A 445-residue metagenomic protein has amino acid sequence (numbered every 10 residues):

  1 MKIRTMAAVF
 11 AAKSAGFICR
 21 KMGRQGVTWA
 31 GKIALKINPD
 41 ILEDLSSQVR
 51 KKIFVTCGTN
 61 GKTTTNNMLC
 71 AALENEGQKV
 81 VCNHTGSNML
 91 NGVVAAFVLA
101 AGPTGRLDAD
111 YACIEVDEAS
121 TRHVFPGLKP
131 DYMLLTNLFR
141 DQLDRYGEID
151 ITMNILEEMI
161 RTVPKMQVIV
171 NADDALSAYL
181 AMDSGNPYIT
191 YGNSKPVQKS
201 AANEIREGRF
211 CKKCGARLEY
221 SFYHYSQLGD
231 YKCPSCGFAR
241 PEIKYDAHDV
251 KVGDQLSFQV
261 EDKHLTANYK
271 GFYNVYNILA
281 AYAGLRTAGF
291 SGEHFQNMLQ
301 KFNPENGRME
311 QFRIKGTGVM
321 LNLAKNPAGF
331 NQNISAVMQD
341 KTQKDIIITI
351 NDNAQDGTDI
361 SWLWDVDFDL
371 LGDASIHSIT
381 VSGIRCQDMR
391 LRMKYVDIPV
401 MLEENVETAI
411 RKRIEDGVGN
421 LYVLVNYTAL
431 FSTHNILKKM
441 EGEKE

Functional and structural regions predicted by a protein language model:
I3-G192, S200-A202, R206-F210: Phosphate-binding loop of NTP-binding sites
E115, T136, I169, N277 (+3 more regions): Residue-level signal for inorganic ion chemistry
G127-N137, L228-E242, Y269-Q300: A conserved, hydrophobic alpha-helical segment in the catalytic core of large ATP/adenylate-utilizing enzymes
S194-S257, N268: Cys/His-rich short segments
N203-R209, Y269-A280, N306-G307: Short glycine/threonine-rich catalytic loop with a Thr-x-Gly-x-Asp
F238, V250-G253, G284-M320, A324: Gly/charged, well-structured mid-domain segments that form the phosphate/adenylate-handling core of ATP-dependent
L323-L402, E441-E445: Active-site beta-alpha connecting loops in nucleotide-dependent enzymes
V423-E445: Glycine/aspartate-rich loop-and-adjacent alpha/beta segment that forms the canonical ThDP
